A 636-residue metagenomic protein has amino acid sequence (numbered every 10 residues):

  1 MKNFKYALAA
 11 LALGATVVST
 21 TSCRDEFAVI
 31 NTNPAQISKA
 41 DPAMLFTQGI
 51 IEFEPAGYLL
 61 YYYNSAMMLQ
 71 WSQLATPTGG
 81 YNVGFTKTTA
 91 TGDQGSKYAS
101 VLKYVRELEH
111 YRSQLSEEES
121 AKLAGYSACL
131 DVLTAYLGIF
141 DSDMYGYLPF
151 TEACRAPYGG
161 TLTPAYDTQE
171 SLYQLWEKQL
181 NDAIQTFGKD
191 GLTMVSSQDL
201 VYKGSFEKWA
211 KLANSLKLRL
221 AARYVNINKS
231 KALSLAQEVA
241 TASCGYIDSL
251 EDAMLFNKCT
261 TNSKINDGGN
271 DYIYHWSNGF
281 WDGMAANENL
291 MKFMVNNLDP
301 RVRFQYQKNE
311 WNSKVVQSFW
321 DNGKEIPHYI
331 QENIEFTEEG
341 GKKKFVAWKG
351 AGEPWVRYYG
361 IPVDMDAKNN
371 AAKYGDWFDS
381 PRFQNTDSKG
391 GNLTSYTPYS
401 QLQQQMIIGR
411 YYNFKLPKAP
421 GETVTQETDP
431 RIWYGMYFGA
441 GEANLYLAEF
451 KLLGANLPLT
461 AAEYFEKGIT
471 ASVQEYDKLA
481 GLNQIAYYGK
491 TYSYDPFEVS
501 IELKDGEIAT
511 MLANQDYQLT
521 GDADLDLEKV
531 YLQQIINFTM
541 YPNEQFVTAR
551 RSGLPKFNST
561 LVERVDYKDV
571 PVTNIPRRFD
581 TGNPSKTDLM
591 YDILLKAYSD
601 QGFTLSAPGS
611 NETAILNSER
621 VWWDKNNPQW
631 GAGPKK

Functional and structural regions predicted by a protein language model:
M1-A9: Bacterial N-terminal signal peptides that target proteins for export
A10-V17: Bacterial N-terminal signal peptides
V18-S22: C-terminal motif of bacterial Sec signal peptides marking the signal peptidase cleavage site
C23-T76, A99, K103, Q114-E117 (+3 more regions): Membrane-proximal, proline-rich intrinsically disordered regions
P34-K39, T193-W209, R223-P354, A480: Short, surface-exposed recognition loops and adjoining beta-strand edges that mediate ligand/DNA contacts, enriched
Q73-T151, R155-T193, P430-G435, P628 (+1 more regions): Conserved, well-structured interaction surfaces
F293-G439, N444-L452, K467-T470, D505-E507: Flexible, polar/acidic helix-loop-strand segments at domain edges
